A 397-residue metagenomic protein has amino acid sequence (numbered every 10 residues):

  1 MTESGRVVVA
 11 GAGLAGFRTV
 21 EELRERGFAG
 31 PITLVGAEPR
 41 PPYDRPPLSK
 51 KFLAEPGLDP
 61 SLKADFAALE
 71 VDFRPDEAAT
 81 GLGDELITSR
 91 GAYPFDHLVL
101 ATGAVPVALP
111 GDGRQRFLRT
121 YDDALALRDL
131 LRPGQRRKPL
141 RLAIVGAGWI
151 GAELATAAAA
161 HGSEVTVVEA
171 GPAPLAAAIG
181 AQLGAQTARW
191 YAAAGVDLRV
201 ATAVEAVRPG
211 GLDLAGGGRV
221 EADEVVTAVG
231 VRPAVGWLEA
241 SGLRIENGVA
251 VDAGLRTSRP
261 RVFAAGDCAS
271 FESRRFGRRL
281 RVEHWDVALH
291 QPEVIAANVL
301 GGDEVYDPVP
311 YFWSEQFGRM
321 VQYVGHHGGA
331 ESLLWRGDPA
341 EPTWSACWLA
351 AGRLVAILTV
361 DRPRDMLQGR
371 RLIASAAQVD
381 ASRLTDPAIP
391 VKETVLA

Functional and structural regions predicted by a protein language model:
M1-S4, V8, K63-R141, D213-A215 (+3 more regions): FAD-binding core/adjacent interface of flavoenzyme oxidoreductases
T2-D72, A155-I179: Beta1-alpha1 glycine-rich phosphate/pyrophosphate-binding loop at the start of Rossmann-like nucleotide-binding domains
E3-R6, C268-D365: Mid-to-C-terminal Rossmann-like scaffold of FAD/NAD(P)H-dependent oxidoreductases
G13-G16, G148-G151, A288, A296: Catalytic nucleophile loop
L14, P39, A104-P106, D122 (+3 more regions): Residue-level detector of alpha-helix initiation sites
S49, P139-A143, W149-E205, V287 (+1 more regions): Rossmann-like dinucleotide-binding cores of NAD(P)H-dependent redox enzymes
G113-K138, G211-D213, R219-L289, V294: FAD-site-proximal beta/loop scaffold in flavoenzymes
P339-A397: C-terminal auxiliary extensions adjacent to catalytic cores
